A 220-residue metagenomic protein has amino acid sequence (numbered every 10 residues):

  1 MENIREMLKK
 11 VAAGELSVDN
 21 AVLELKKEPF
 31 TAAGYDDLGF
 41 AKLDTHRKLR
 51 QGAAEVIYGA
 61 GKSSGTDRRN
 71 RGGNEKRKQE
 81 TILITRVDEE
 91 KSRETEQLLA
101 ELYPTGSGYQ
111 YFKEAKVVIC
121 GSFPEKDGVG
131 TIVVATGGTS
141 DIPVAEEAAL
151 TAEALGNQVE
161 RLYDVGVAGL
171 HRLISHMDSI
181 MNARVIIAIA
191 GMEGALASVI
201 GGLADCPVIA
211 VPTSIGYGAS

Functional and structural regions predicted by a protein language model:
M1-L102: Long amphipathic alpha-helical segments
V56-I57, I82-L83, T131-G137, I186-A188: Short glycine-rich or small-residue beta-strand-to-loop segments that form or flank ligand, phosphate, metal/Fe-S
I84-S122, K126-D127: Glycine/small-residue-rich loop that forms an oxyanion/phosphate-binding "nest" at active or ligand-binding sites
A115-G121, Q158-N182: Glycine-rich oxoanion-binding loops at beta->alpha junctions
D127-H171: Glycine-rich phosphate/diphosphate-binding loop of Rossmann-like nucleotide-binding domains
A168-A188, G194-A195, V199, A204: N-terminal small/polar loop signature for handling phosphorylated ligands or for N-terminal nucleophile
A195-S220: Glycine-rich phosphate/nucleotide-binding loop
